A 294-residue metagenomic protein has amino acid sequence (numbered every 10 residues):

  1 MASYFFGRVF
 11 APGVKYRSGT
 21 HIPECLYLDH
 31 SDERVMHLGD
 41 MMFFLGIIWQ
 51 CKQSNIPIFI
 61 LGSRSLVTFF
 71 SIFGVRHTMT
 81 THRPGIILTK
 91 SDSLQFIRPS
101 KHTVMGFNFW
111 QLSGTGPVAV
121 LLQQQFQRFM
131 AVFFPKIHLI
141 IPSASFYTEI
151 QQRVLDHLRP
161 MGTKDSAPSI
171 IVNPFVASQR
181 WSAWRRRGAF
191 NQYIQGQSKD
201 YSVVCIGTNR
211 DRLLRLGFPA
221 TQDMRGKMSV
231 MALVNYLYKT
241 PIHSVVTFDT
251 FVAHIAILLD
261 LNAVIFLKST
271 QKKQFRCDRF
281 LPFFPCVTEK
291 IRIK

Functional and structural regions predicted by a protein language model:
M1-H21, S143-T163: Short N-terminal or domain-adjacent regulatory/targeting segments
A2-F6, V14-G19, I206-A232, D278-K294: Extended, non-globular alpha-helical segments
Y4-L121, V234-L237, A253-I255, F266: Active-site and donor-binding regions of nucleotide-sugar-utilizing enzymes
L28-E33, M105-P117, E149, R153-L216 (+2 more regions): Active-site donor-nucleotide binding/catalytic segment of nucleotide-sugar enzymes
L61-S63, K90, N173, I206 (+1 more regions): Replace "coordinates the UDP/GDP/TDP-sugar" with "coordinates nucleotide-activated sugar donors
F70-S71, I97-P99, W181-A183, L214-L216 (+2 more regions): Short glycine-/acidic-enriched loop or helix-start segments at secondary-structure transitions that form or flank
F73-R153, A167-S169, N173-P174, T270-R279 (+1 more regions): Conserved nucleotide-diphosphate donor binding/catalytic pocket of glycan-assembly enzymes
G188-Q271: Donor-binding and catalytic core of enzymes assembling or modifying cell-surface/extracellular glycoconjugates
